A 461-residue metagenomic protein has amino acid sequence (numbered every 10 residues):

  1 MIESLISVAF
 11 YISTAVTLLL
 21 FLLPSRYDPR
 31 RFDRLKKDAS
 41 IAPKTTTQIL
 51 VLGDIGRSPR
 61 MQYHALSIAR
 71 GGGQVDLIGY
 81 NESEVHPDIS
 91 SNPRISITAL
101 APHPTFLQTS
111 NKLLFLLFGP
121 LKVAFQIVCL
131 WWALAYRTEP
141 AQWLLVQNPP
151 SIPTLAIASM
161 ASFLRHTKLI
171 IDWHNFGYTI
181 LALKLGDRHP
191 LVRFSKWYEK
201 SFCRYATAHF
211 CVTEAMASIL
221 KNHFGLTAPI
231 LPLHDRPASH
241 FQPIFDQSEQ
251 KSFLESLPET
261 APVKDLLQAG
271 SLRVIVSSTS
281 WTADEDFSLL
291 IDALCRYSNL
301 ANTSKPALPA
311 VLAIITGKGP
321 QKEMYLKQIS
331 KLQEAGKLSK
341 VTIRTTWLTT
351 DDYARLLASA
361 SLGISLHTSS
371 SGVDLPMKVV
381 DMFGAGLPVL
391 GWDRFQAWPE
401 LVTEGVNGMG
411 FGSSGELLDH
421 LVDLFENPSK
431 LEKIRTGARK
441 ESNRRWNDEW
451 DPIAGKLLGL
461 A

Functional and structural regions predicted by a protein language model:
I2-A99: N-terminal subdomain of nucleotide-sugar transferases
L66, P153, M160-L164, I171 (+1 more regions): Membrane-proximal helix-turn-helix segments that form the acceptor-binding/catalytic region of lipid-linked
R204-Y205, F210-C211, M216-F253: Helix-loop-beta element that forms the nucleotide-linked donor phosphate-binding surface in glycosyltransferases
F253-L267, W398-D423, S429: Change "using UDP/GDP/dTDP sugars" to "using nucleotide sugars
P258-E285, I291-C295, I314: Conserved donor-binding/catalytic core segment of Leloir-type glycosyltransferases
E285, W347-L356, S361-F383, G391-E400: Nucleotide-sugar-dependent
K305-L308, I315-G317, K322-R355: Nucleotide-activated donor-binding/catalytic signature segment of Leloir-type glycosyltransferases, i.e., the conserved
G412-E416, E426-A461: A charged, aromatic-enriched C-terminal amphipathic alpha-helix characteristic of glycosyltransferases across folds
